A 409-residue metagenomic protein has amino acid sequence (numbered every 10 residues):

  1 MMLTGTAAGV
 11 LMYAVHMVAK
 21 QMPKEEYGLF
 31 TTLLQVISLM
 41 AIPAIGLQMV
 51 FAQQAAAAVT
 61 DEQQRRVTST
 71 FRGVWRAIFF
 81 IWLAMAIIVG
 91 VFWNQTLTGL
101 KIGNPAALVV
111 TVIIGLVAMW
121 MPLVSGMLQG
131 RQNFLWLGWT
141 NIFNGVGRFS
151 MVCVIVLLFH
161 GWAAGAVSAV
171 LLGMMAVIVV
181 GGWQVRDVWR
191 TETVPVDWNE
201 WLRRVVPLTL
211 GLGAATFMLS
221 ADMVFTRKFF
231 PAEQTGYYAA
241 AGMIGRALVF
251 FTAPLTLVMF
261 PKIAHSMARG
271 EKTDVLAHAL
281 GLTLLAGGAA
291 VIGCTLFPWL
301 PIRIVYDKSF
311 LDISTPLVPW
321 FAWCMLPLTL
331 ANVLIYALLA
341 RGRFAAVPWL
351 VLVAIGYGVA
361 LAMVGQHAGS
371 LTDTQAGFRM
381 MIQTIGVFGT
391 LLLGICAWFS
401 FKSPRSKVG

Functional and structural regions predicted by a protein language model:
M1-A7, L33, I37, A44-W93 (+2 more regions): Membrane-water interface segments that mark the loop-to-transmembrane alpha-helix transition
M1-M49, V206-F229: Signature of the first transmembrane helix
K24-E25, W93-T111, A232-E233, T273 (+2 more regions): Interfacial segments at transmembrane-helix termini and the short loops linking adjacent helices
F30, L34-I45, A215, E233 (+4 more regions): Transmembrane helix-bundle signature of multi-pass secondary active exporters and lipid flippases
I45-D61, G245-R269, A340: Helix-loop junctions and terminal segments of transmembrane helices in multi-pass membrane transport/translocation
P105-V109, G138-D187, Q375-K402: Hydrophobic alpha-helical transmembrane segments
V109, L135, W139, F159 (+4 more regions): Interhelical loop/hinge segments that connect adjacent transmembrane helices in multipass membrane
V117-T140, V318-P319, W323-W349: Membrane-interface junctions at transmembrane-helix termini in multi-pass inner-membrane proteins
